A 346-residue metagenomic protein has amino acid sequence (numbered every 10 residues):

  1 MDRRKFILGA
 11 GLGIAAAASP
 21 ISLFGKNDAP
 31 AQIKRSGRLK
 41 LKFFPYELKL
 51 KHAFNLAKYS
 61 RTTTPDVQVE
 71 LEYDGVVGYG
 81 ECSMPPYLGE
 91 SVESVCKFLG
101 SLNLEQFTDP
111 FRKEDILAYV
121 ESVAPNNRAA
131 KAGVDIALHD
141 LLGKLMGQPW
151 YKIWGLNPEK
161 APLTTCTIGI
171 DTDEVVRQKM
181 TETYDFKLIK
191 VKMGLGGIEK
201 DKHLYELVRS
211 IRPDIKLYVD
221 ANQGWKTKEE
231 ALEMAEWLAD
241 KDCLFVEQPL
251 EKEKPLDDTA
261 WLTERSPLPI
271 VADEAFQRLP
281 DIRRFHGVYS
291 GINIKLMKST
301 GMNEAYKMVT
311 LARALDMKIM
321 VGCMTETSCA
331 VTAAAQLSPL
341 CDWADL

Functional and structural regions predicted by a protein language model:
M1-D2: N-terminal secretory signal peptides
K5-G25: N-terminal export signals
I21-N55, E72: C-terminal segment of N-terminal export signals and the immediately downstream linker at the start of the mature
K34-F43, E72, V77-L145: Metal- or metallocofactor-binding catalytic centers and their adjacent structured scaffolds across diverse enzyme
A57-T62: Short Gly/Pro-enriched turn/cap motifs at secondary-structure boundaries
V69, G75, V134, G147 (+3 more regions): Conserved, mostly hydrophobic/aromatic
K152-S266: Metal-dependent enolase-superfamily TIM-barrel catalytic cores that perform enediolate-based chemistry
D242, E253-P269, F276-L346: Shared catalytic-loop signature of beta/alpha-barrel
